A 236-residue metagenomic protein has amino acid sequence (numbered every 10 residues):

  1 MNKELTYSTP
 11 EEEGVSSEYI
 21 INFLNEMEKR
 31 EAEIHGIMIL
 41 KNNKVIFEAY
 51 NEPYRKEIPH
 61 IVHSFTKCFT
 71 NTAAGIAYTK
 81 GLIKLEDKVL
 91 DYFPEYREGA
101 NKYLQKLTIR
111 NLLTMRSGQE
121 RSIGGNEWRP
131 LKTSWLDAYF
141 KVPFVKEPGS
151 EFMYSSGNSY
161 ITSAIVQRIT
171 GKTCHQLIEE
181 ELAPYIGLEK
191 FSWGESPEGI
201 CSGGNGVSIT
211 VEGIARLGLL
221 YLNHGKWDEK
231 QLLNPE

Functional and structural regions predicted by a protein language model:
M1-R55, H60, I76-K84, T114 (+2 more regions): N-terminal leader/targeting segments and the immediately adjacent pre-domain N-terminus
S16, N43, H63-L82, L112 (+3 more regions): Alpha-helical scaffold elements that line and support the substrate/ligand-binding pocket of soluble hydrolases
E31, Y103-K106, P130-K132: Extracellular/periplasmic catalytic domains that process cell-envelope and extracellular macromolecules
K56, S122-V207: Catalytic-site signature segments of enzymes, centered on catalytic residues
I61, K80-S117, K141, T170-I209: Active-site helix/loop module of the DD-peptidase/beta-lactamase fold, centered on the serine-lysine SxxK catalytic
Q105, G157-N158, L233: Short, conserved alpha-helical segments within structured domains
F152, F191-E236: Penicillin-binding protein/beta-lactamase superfamily catalytic region
